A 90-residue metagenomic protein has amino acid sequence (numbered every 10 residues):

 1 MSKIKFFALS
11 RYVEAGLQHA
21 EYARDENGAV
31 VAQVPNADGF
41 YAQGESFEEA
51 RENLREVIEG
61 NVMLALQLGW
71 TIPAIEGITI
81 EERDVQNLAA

Functional and structural regions predicted by a protein language model:
M1-H19, E52-A90: Short, charged, surface-exposed hinge/linker loops at domain edges that act as mobile lids or interdomain connectors
Q18, V30, F40-A42: Structural detector for hydrophobic anchor residues on beta-strands
Y22-A37: Short aromatic-glycine-(Arg/Gly/Cys) micro-motifs in beta-strand/loop hairpins
D38-E48: A short, exposed loop/beta-hairpin motif centered on an aromatic-Gly-Thr core
